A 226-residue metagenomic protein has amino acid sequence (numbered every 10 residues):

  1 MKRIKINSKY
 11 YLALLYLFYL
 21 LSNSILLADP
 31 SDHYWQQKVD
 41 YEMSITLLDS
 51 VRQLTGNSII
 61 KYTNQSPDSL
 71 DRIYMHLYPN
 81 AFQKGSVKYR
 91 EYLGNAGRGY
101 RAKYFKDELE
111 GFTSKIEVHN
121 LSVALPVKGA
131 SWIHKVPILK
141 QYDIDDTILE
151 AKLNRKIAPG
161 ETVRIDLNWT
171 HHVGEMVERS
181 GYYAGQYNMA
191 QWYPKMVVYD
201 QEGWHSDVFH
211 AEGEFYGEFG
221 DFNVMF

Functional and structural regions predicted by a protein language model:
K2-L14: Bacterial N-terminal signal peptides that target proteins for export
L12-S24: Bacterial N-terminal signal peptides
I25-T55, Y183, A190, E212: N-terminal, polar/Ser/Thr-rich
D29-Y34, Q83-L153, V177-R179: Solvent-exposed beta-strand/loop surfaces of large extracellular or lumenal domains
T55-A81, S86, G97-R101: Ligand-binding face of N-terminal immunoglobulin V-set domains in extracellular IgSF glycoproteins
S58-I60, N64, L77-P79, L153 (+2 more regions): Short, hydrophobic/aromatic-enriched beta-strand segments in well-ordered soluble domains
G97-A124, Q141, N168-F226: Extended, low-hydrophobicity, Ser/Thr/Pro/Gly-biased non-transmembrane segments
